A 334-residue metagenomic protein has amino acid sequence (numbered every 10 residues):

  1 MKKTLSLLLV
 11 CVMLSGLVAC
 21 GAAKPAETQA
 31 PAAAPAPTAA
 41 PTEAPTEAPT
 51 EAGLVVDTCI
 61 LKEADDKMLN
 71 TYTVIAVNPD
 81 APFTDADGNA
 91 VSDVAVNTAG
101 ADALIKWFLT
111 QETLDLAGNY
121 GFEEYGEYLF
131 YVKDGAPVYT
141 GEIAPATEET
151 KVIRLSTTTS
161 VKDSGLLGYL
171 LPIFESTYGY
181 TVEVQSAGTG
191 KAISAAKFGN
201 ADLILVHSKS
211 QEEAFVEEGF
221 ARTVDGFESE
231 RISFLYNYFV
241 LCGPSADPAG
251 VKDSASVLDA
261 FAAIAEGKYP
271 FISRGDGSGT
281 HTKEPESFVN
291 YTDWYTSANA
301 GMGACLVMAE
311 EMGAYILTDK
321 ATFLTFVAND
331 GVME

Functional and structural regions predicted by a protein language model:
T4-A23: Sec-dependent N-terminal signal peptides of Gram-positive bacterial secreted proteins and lipoproteins
A19-A30, A34: Bacterial lipoprotein signal-peptidase II cleavage site
A40-T181, G190, N200, K209 (+3 more regions): Exported/periplasmic ABC-transporter solute-binding proteins
D202-Y236: Acidic, polar ligand-binding/catalytic clefts
S229-S254: Ser/Thr/Gly-rich flexible loops in soluble cytosolic domains mediating phosphotransfer, phosphorylation
